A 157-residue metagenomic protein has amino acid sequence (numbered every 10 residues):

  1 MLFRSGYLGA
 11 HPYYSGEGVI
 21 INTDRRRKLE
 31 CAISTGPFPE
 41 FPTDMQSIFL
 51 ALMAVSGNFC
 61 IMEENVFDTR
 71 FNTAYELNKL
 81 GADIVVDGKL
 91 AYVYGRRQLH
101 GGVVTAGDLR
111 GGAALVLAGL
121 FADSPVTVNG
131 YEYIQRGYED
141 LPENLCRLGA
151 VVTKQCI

Functional and structural regions predicted by a protein language model:
M1-I157: Short, structured segments at the rim of ligand-binding sites
